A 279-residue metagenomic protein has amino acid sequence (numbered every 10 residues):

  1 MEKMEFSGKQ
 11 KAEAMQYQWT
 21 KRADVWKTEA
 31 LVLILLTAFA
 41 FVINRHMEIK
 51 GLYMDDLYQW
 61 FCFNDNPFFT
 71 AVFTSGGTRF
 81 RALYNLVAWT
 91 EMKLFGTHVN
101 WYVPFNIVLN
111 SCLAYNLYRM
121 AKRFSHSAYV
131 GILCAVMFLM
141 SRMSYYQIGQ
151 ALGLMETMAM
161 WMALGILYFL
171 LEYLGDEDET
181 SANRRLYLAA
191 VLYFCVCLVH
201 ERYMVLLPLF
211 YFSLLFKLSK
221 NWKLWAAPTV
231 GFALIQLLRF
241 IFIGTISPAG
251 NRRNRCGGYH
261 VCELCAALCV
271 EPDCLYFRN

Functional and structural regions predicted by a protein language model:
M1-F41: Start-transfer (signal-anchor) and selected internal transmembrane alpha helices of multi-pass inner/ER membrane
M54-H98, P228-F232, Q236, F240-N279: Membrane-lumen/periplasm interface segments of multi-pass, membrane-embedded glycan/lipid transferases
F95-Y115, I132-A135, G149: Loop-to-helix entry region of an early transmembrane alpha helix in multi-pass inner-membrane enzymes
P104-S125, G165-F169: Transmembrane-helix motifs of polytopic, lipid-linked glycan transferases
L117-M143, M160-W161: Transmembrane-helix signature of polytopic, membrane-embedded enzymes that assemble or transfer cell-envelope glycans
M158, A163-L186: Membrane-interface transmembrane helices that cradle and orient dolichyl/undecaprenyl
N183-H200, L209-Y211: Membrane-interface alpha helices of multi-pass inner-membrane proteins
V205-L237: Perimembrane helix-loop-helix junctions
